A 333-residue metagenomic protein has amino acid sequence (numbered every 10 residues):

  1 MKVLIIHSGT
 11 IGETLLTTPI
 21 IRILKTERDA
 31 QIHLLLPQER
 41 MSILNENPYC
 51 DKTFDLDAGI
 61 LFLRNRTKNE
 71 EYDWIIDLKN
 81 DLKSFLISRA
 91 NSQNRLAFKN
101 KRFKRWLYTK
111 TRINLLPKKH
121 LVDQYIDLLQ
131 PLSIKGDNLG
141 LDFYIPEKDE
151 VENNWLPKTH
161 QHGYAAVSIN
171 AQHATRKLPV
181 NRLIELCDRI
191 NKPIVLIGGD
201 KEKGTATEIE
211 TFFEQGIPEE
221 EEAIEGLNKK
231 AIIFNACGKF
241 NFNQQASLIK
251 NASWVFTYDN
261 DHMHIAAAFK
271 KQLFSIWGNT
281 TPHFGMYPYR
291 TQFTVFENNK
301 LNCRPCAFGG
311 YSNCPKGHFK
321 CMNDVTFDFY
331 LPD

Functional and structural regions predicted by a protein language model:
M1-D333: Catalytic machinery of carbohydrate-active enzymes, primarily nucleotide-sugar-dependent glycosyltransferases
